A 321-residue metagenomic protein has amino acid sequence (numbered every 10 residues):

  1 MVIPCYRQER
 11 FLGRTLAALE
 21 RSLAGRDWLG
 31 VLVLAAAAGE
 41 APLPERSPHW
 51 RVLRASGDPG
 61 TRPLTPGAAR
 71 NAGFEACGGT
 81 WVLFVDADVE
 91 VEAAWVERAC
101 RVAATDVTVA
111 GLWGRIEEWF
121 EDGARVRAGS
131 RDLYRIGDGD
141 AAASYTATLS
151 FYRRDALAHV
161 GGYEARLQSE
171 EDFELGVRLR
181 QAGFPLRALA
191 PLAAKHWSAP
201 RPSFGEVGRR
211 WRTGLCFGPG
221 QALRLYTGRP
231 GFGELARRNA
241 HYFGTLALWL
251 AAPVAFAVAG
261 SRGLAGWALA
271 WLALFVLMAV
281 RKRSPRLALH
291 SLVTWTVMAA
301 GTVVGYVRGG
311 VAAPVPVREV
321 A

Functional and structural regions predicted by a protein language model:
Q8-S22: Short, well-formed alpha-helical segments that are part of the catalytic scaffolds of diverse glycosyltransferases
V33-P44, G57-P59, V89: A conserved acidic beta->alpha catalytic loop
D58-C77: Glycine-rich, basic loop-to-helix element that forms the pyrophosphate-binding segment of sugar-nucleotide handling
V82: Short aromatic/hydrophobic "clamp" motif used to bind/position activated sugar donors
A94-V126: Conserved donor NDP-sugar-binding/catalytic core segment of glycosyltransferases
E118, Y134-Y152, Q168, G214: A recurrent flexible, glycine/aromatic-enriched loop bordering the glycosyltransferase active site that acts as
F173-F232: Catalytic donor/gating beta->alpha subdomain of glycosyltransferases that bind UDP-sugars
T245-A312: Membrane-embedded multi-pass helical conduit in multi-pass membrane proteins, especially envelope-biosynthetic
